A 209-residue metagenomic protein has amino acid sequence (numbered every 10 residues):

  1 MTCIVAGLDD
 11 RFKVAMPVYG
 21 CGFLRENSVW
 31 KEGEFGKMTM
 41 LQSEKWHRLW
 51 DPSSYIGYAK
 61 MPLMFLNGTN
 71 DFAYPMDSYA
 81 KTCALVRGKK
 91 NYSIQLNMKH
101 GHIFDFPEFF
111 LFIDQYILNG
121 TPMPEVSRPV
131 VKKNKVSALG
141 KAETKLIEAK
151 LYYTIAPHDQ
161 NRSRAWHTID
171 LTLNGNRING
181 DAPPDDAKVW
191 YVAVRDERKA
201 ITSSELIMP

Functional and structural regions predicted by a protein language model:
M1-M38: Primarily recognizes the serine-hydrolase "nucleophile elbow" in alpha/beta-hydrolase and SGNH/GDSL folds
A59, F65-N67, D71: Short beta-strand/loop motif that positions the catalytic acidic residue of the alpha/beta-hydrolase fold
F72-S78: Conserved alpha/beta-hydrolase "acid-adjacent" motif
V86-H102: Catalytic histidine neighborhood in serine/cysteine hydrolases with alpha/beta-hydrolase-type architecture
P107, L111-Y153, H167-R177: Surface beta-strand/loop "capping" patches
Y153-I169, E197-K199: Change "in extracellular beta-sheet-rich domains … of secreted and cell-surface proteins" to "in beta-sheet-rich domains
D185-K199: Short, aromatic- and glycine-rich surface loops/edge beta-strands on solvent-exposed regions
K199-P209: Edge beta-strands of extracellular beta-sandwich domains
